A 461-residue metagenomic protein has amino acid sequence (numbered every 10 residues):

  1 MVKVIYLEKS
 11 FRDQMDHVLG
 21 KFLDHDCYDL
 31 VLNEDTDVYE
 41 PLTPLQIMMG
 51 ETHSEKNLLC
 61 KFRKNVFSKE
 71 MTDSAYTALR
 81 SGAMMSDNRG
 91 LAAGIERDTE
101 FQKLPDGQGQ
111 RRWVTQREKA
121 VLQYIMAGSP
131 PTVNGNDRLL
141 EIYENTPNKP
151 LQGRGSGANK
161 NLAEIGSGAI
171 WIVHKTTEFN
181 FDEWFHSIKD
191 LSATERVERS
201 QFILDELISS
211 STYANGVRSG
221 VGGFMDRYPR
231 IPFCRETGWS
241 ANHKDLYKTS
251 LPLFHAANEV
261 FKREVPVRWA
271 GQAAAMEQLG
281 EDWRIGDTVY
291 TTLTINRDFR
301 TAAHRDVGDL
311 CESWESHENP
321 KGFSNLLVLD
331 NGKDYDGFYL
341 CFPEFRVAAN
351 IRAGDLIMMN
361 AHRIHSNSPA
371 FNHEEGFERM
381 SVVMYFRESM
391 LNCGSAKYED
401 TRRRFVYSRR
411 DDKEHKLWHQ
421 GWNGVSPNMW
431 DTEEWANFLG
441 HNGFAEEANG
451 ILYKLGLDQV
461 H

Functional and structural regions predicted by a protein language model:
M1-V328, A349, N372-H461: Fe(II)/2-oxoglutarate oxygenase catalytic core
L327, L340, G354-I357, V382: Structural signal for hydrophobic/aromatic residues that build the beta-strand cores of folded beta-sheet domains
L327-K333, M359-N360: Helix-boundary capping/turn motifs
D330-R352: A short beta-strand-loop-beta hairpin characteristic of the jelly-roll/cupin
P343, M359-N360, Y385: Generic beta-strand/beta-sheet core signal
A349-I364: Conserved metal-binding segment of the jelly-roll/cupin
H365-N372: Short, Lys/Arg- and Gly-enriched loop/turn segments at beta-strand edges
